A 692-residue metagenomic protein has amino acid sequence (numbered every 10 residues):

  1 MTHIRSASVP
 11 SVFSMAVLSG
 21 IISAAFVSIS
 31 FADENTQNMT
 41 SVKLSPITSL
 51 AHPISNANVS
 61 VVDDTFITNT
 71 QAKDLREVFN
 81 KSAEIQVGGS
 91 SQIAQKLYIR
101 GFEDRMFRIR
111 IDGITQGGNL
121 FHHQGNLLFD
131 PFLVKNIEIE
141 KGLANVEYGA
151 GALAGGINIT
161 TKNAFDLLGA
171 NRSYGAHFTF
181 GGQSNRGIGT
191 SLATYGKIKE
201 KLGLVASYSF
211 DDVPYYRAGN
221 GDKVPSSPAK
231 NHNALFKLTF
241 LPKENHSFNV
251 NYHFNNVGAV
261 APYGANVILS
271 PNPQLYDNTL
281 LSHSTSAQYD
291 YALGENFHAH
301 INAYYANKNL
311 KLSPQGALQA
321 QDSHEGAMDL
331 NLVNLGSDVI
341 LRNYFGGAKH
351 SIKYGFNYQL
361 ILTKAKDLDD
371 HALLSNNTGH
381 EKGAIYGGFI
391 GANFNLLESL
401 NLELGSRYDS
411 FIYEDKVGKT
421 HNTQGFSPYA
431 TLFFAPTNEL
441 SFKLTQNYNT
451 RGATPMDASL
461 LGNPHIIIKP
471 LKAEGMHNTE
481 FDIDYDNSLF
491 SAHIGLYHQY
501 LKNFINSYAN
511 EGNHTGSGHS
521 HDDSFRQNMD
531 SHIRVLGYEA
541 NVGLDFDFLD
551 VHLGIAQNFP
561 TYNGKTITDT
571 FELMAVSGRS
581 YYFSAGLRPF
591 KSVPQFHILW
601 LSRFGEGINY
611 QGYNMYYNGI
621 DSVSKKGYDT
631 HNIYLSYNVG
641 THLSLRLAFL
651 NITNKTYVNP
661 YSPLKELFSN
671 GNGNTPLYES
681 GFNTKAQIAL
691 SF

Functional and structural regions predicted by a protein language model:
Q37-G169, F481: Acidic, small-polar-rich N-terminal luminal/periplasmic segments of exported/outer-membrane proteins
G156, T161-K197, S227: Short strand-turn segments of transmembrane beta-barrel domains in outer membranes, especially the first one or two
G182-D212, D222-G258, L281-A292, L341 (+5 more regions): Transmembrane beta-barrel wall of Gram-negative outer-membrane proteins
V213-G221, P225-N231, N245-G294, A299 (+3 more regions): Flexible loop and strand-edge segments within Gram-negative outer membrane beta-barrel domains
N256-L269, L362-K364, S410-E414, T420 (+7 more regions): Surface-exposed extracellular loop regions of Gram-negative outer-membrane beta-barrel proteins, predominantly
K353-T437, G452-T454, G554: Signature of Gram-negative outer-membrane beta-barrel scaffolds
N395-L402, L489-A492, L496-Y500, S520-Y613 (+1 more regions): Gram-negative outer-membrane beta-barrel transporters
L536, L650, T656-F692: C-terminal beta-signal and terminal closure region of outer-membrane beta-barrel proteins
